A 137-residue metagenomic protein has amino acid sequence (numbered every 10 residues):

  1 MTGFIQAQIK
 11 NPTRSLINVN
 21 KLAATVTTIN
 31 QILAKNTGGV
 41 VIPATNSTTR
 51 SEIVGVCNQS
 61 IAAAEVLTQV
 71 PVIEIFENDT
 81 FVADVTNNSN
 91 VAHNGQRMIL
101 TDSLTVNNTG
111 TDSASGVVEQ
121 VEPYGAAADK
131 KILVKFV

Functional and structural regions predicted by a protein language model:
M1-V137: Surface-exposed, low-hydrophobicity beta-strand/loop segments enriched in small/polar/acidic residues
